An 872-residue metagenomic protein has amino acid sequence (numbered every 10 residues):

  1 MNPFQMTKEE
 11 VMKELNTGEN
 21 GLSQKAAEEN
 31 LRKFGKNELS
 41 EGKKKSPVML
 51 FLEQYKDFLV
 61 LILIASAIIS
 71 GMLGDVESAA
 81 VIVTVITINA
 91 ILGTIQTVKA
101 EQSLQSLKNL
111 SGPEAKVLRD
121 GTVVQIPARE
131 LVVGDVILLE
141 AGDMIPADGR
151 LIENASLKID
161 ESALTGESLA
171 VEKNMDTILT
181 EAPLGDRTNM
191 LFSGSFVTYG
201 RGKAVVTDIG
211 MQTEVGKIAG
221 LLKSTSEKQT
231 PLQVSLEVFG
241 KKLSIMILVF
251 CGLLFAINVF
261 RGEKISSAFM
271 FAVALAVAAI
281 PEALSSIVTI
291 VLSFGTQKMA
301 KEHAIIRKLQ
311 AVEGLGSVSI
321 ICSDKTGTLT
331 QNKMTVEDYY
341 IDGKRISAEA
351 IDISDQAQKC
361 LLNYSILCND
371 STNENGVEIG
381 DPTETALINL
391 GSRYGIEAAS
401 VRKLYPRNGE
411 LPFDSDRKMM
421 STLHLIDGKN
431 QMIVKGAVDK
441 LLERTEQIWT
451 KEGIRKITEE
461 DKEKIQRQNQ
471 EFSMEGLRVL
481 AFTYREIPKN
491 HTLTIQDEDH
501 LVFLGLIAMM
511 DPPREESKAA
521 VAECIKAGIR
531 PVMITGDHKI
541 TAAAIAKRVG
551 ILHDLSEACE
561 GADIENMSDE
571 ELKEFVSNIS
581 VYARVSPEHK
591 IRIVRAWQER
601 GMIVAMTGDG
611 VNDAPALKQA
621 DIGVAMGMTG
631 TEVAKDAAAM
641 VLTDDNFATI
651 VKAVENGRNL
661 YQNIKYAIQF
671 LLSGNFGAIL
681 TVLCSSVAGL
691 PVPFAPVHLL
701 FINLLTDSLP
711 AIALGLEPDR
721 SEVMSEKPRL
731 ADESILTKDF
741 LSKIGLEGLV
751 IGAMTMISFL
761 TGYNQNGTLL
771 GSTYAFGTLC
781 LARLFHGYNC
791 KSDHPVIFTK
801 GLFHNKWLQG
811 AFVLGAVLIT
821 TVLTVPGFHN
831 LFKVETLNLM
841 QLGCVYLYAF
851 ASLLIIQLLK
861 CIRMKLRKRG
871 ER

Functional and structural regions predicted by a protein language model:
M1-S725, I735-L736, L749, F776 (+1 more regions): Conserved cytosolic headpiece of P-type ATPases
N369, G601, V654, R658 (+2 more regions): Alpha-helix capping/termination and helix-coil
S686-A695, F759-G771: Helix-coil boundary and interhelical linker segments in multi-pass alpha-helical membrane proteins
T706, I751, T773-G787: Generic alpha-helical transmembrane segments
L730-L749, L769-Y774: Membrane-water interface at loop-to-transmembrane-helix junctions
